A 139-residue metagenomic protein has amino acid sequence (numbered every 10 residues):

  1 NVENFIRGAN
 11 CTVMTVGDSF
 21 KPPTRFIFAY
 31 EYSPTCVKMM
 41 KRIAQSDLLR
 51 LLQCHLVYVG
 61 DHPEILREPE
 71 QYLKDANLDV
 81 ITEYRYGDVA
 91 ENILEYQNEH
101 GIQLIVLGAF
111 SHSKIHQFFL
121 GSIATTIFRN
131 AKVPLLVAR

Functional and structural regions predicted by a protein language model:
N1, I65, D88-L94, I123: Short acidic active-site motifs
N1-C11, V16-L78: Short acidic/Ser/Thr-enriched loop-to-helix initiation segments
N1-F20, N98-R139: Gly/Ser-rich helix-loop-strand patches that form or flank binding pockets for ribonucleotide-derived cofactors
Y30, E95-H100: Short, surface-exposed amphipathic charged segments that create phosphate/polyanion-binding patches used for binding
E31, R85, L107: Small/polar loops that bind or transfer phosphate-bearing groups
K38, N92, K114: Phosphate- and divalent-cation-binding pockets in alpha/beta enzyme and binding domains that engage nucleotide-derived
Y58-D61, E83-D88: Short beta->alpha junction loops
